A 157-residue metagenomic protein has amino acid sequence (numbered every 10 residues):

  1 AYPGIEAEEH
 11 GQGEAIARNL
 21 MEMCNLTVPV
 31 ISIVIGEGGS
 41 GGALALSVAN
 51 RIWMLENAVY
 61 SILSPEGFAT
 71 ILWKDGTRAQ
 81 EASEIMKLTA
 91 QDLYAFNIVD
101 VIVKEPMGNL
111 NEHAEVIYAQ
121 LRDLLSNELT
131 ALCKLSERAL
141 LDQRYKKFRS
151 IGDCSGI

Functional and structural regions predicted by a protein language model:
A1-R122, S126: Conserved catalytic cores of soluble enzyme domains, especially glycine-rich substrate-binding beta-alpha loops
E115-I157: Intrinsically disordered, low-complexity segments enriched in small/flexible residues
